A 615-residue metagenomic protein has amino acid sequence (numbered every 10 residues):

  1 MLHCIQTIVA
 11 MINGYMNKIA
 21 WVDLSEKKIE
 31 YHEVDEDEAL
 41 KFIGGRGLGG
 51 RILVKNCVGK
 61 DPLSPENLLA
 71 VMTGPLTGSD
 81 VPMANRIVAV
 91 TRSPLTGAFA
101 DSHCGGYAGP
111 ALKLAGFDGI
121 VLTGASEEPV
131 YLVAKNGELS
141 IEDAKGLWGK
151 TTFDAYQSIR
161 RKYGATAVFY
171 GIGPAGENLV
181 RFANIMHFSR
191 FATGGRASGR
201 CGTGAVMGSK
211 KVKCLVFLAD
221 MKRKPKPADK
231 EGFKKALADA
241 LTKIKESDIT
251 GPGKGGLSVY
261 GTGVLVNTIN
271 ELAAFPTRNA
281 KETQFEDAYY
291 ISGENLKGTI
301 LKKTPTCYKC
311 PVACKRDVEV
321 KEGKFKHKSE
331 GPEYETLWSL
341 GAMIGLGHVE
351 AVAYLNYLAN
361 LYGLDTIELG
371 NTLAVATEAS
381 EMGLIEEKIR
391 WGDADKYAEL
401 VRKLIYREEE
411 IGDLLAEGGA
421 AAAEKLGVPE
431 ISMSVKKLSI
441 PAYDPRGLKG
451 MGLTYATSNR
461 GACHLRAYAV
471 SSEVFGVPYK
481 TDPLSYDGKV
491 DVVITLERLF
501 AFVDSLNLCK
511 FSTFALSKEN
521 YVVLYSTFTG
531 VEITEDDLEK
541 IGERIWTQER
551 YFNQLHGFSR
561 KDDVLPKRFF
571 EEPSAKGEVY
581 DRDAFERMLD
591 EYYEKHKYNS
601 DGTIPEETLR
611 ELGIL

Functional and structural regions predicted by a protein language model:
M1-A10: Short, Lys/Arg-enriched N-terminal segments with co-localized hydrophobic residues within the first ~10-30 amino acids
A10-H103, Y107-L615: Intrinsically disordered, low-complexity segments enriched in small residues
